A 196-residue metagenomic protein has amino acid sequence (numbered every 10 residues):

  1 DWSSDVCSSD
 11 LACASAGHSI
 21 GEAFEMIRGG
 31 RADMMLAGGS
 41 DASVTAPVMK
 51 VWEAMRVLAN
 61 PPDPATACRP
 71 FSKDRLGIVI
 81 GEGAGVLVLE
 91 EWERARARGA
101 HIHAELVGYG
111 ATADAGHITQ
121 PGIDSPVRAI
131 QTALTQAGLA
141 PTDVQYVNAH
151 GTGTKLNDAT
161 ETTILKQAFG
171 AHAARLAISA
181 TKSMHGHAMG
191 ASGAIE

Functional and structural regions predicted by a protein language model:
W2-S8: Short, small-residue-biased leader/transition segments that mark boundaries at the very start of proteins
D5, D33, E105, A140-Q145 (+1 more regions): Short acidic capping loops at alpha-helix termini that bridge into adjacent secondary structure
L11-S15, G39-V44, G108-A113, G151-G153 (+1 more regions): Acidic, glycine-rich active-site loops and adjacent beta-strand->loop/helix elements that engage anionic groups
S15-R94, S192-E196: Conserved beta-strand-centric core segments of catalytic alpha/beta enzyme folds
S19, A129-A137, I164, A168: Stable alpha-helical structural segments in soluble proteins, enriched in small hydrophobic residues
L58, L87-E91, T135, N157 (+1 more regions): Short beta-strand-to-turn element immediately C-terminal to the catalytic PLP-Schiff-base lysine in fold type I
D63-L139, Y146: Condensing-enzyme catalytic core mediating Claisen C-C bond formation in acyl metabolism
A115-P126, T152-F169, A188-I195: Short glycine/threonine-rich loop-to-helix capping motif typified by GTGT followed within a few residues by an Asp-Pro
